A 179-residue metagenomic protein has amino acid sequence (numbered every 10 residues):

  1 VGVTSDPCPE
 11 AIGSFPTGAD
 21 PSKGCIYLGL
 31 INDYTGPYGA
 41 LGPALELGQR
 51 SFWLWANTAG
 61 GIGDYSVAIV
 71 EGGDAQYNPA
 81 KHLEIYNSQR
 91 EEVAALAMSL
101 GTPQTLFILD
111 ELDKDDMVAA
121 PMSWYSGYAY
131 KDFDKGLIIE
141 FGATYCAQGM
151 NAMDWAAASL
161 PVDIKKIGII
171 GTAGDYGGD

Functional and structural regions predicted by a protein language model:
V3-T4, C8-C25, G29-R50, G72-P79 (+2 more regions): Extracytoplasmic "Venus flytrap"
P9, Y65-R90, Q148-N151: Structural motif
E10-P16, V93-D179: Extracytoplasmic ligand/sensor domains, especially the bilobed periplasmic-binding protein
P21-K23, I62, V162-I164: Short, flexible coil/linker segments at domain boundaries that flank nucleotide/cofactor-interacting
K23-C25, D64, E91, K114: Extracytoplasmic
I26, Y65-V70, I164-I167: Residue-level recognition of the N-termini of beta-strands and the immediately preceding loop/turn
G42-P43, H82-L83, L109: Conserved strand-to-helix beginnings and helix N-cap segments that scaffold or border functional pockets
F52-I62: Flexible, small-residue-rich helix->loop connector segments that border functional cores
